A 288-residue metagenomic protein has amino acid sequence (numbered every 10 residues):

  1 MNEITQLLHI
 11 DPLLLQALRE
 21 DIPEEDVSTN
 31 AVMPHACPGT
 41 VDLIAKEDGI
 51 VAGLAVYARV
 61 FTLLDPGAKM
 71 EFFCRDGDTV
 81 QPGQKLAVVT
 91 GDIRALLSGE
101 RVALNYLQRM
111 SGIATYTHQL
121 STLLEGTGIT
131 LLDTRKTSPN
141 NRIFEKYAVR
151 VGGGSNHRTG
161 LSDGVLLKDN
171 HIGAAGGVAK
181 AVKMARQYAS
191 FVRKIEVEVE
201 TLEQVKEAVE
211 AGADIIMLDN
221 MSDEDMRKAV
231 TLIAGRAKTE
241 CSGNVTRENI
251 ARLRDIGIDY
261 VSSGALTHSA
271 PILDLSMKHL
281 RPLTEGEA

Functional and structural regions predicted by a protein language model:
N2-A211, I215, E224-L232, K238-C241 (+3 more regions): Acidic/glycine-rich phosphate/pyrophosphate-binding loops and surrounding catalytic core that coordinate Mg2+
L218: Active-site core of metal-dependent hydrolases
A265-A288: Short, charged, intrinsically disordered terminal tails
